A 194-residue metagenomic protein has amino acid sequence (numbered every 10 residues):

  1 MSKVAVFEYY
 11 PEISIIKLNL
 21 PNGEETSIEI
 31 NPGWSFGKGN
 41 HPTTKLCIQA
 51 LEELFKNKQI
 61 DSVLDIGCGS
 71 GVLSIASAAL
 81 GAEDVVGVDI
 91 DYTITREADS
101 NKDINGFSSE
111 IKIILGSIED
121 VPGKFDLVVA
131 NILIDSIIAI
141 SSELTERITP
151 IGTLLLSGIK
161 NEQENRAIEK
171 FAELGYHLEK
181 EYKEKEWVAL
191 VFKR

Functional and structural regions predicted by a protein language model:
M1-G37: Non-catalytic substrate-recognition/targeting regions of SAM-dependent transferases
I16, K112-I114, E179: General small-molecule cofactor/ligand-binding pocket signal
K38-S117: Conserved SAM/SAH cofactor-binding pocket of Class I
T93, D135, E162: Conserved Rossmann-like nucleotide-cofactor binding loop
E119-L127: A short acidic, Gly/Pro-enriched loop at the edge of an enzyme's catalytic core that lines a small-molecule cofactor
L127-I138: A short SAM/SAH-binding and catalytic strip from SAM-dependent methyltransferases
S141-T153: A short glycine-rich, Lys/Arg-flanked "PGG" loop and its adjoining helix->strand segment in the class I
K160-R194: Active-site capping/gating segments
